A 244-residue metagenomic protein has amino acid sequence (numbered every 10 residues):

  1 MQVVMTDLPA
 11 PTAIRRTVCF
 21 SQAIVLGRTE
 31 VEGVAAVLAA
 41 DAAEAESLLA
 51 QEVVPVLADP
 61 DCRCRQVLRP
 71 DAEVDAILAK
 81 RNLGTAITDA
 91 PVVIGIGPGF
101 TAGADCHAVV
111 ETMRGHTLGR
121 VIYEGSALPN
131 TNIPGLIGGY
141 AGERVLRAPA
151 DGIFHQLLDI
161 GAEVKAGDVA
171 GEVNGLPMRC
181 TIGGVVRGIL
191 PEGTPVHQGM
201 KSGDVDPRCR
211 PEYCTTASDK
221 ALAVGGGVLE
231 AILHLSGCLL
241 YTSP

Functional and structural regions predicted by a protein language model:
M1-G125, T216-G237: Buried, small/hydrophobic-residue-enriched core segments of structured protein domains
Q2, G188, V196: C-terminal, active-site-flanking charged/polar segments
D71, H107-A108, R114-H116, Y123-G171 (+3 more regions): Generic structural motif
A79, L176, R208: Flexible, active-site-proximal loop/turn residues at the rims of small-molecule/cofactor binding pockets and catalytic
P191, H197-D204, R208-A223: Accessory, usually C-terminal, subdomains that scaffold auxiliary metal cofactors
Y241-P244: Conserved small/polar residues in nucleotide/adenosyl-binding loops
